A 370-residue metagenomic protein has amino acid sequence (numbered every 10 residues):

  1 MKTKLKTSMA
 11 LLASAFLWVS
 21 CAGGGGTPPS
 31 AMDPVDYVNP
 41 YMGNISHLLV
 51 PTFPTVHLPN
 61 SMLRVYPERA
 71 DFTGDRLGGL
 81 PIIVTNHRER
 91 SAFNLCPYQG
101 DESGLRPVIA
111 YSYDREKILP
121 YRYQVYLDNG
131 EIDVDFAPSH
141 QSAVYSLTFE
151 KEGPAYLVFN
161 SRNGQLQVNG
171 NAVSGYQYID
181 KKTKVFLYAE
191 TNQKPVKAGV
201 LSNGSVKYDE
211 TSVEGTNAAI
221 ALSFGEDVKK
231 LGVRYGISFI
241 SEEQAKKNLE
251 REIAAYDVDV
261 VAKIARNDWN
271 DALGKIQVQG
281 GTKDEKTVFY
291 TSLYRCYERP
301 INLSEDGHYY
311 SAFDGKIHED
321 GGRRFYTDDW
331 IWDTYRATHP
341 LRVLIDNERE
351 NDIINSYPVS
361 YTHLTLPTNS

Functional and structural regions predicted by a protein language model:
K2-M9: Bacterial N-terminal signal peptides that target proteins for export
V19-S20: C-terminal motif of bacterial Sec signal peptides marking the signal peptidase cleavage site
G23-G24: Sec-dependent signal peptide cleavage junction
T27-L364, S370: Accessory carbohydrate-recognition regions in carbohydrate-active enzymes
